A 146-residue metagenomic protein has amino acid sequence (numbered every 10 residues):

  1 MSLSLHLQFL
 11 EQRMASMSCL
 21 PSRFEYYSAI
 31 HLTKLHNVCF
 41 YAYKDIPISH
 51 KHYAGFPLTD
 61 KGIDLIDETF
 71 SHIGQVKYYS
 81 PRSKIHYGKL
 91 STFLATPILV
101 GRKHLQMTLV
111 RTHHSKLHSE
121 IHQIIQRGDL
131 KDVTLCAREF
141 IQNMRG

Functional and structural regions predicted by a protein language model:
M1-G146: Mixed-charge (Asp/Glu-Lys/Arg
